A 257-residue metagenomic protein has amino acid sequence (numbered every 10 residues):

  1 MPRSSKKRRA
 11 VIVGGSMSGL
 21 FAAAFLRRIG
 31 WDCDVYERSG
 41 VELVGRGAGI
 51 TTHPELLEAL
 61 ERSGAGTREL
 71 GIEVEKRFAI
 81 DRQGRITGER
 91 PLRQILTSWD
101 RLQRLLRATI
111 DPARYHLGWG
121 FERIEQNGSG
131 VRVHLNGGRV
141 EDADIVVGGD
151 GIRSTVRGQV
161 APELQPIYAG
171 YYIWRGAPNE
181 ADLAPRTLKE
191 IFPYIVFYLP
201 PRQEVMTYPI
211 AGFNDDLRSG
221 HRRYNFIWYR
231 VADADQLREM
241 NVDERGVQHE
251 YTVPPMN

Functional and structural regions predicted by a protein language model:
P2-S18: Beta1/beta-strand and adjacent pyrophosphate-binding region of the FAD-binding site in flavoprotein oxidoreductases
K7, G30, V74, P112-A113 (+1 more regions): Short, well-ordered alpha-helix to beta-strand connector turns
V13, R27-R46: Glycine-rich FAD pyrophosphate-binding loop
S18, V41, R153: Conserved Rossmann-like nucleotide-cofactor binding loop
A22-W31, A59-R62: A short, Lys/Arg-enriched amphipathic alpha-helix followed by its capping loop at the start of a domain
S39-I110, G118, E122: Active-site-adjacent segment of FAD-dependent monooxygenases/related oxidoreductases
E69, R85-I86, R93, T97 (+1 more regions): Conserved FAD-binding catalytic core of PHBH/FMO-like flavoproteins
